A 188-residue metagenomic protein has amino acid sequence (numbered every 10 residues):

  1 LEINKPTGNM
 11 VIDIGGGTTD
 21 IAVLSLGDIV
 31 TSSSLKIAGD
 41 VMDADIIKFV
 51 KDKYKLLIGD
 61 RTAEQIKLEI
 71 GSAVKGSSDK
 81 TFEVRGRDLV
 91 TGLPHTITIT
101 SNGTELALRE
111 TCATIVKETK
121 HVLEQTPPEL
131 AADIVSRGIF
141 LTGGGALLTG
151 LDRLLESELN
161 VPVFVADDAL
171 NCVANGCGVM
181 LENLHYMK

Functional and structural regions predicted by a protein language model:
L1-I12, G178-Y186: Conserved phosphate-binding catalytic cores of ATP/NTP-utilizing and phosphoryl-transfer enzymes
D13, I46, T119, L141 (+1 more regions): Residue-level signature of catalytic and energy-coupling elements of molecular machines, predominantly ATP/GTP-dependent
T19-L24: Short beta-strand scaffold segments in enzyme catalytic cores
L26-C112: Phosphate-binding glycine-rich/basic clefts of nucleotide- and phosphate-handling proteins, predominantly
D28-V30, A132-R137, L159-P162: Short, surface-exposed connector motifs at secondary-structure boundaries
A107-V135, M180-L184: Phosphate/ATP-binding catalytic cores across multiple sugar-kinase/actin-like superfamilies, primarily ASKHA
A131-L155: Glycine-rich phosphate-binding loops at beta-strand->alpha-helix junctions
R153-G178, M187: Conserved phosphate-binding/catalytic loops in two-lobed NTP-binding clefts
